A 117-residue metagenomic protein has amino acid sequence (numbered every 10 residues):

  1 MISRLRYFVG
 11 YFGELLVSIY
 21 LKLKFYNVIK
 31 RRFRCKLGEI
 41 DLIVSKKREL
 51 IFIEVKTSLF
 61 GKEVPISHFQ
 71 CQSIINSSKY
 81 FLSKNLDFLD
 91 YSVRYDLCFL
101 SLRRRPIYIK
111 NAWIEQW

Functional and structural regions predicted by a protein language model:
M1-R31: Acidic-basic catalytic patches of nuclease active cores, encompassing PD-(D/E)XK and other metal-cofactor nuclease
L5, K62, L97: Conserved short-loop catalytic and cofactor-binding motifs
L23, N76-D87: Short, intrinsically disordered, mixed-charge
L23-L50: Active-site metal-binding core of divalent-cation-utilizing nuclease and nuclease-like domains
F33, K56, A112-W113: Residues forming the ATP-binding cleft of Hanks-type serine/threonine protein kinase domains
I40-G61, I74: Conserved catalytic cores of phosphodiester-cleaving nucleases, focusing on short active-site segments
L59-Y80: Mg2+/Mn2+-dependent nuclease catalytic core
N85-W117: Domain-level recognition of nuclease-like catalytic cores that cleave nucleotide substrates
